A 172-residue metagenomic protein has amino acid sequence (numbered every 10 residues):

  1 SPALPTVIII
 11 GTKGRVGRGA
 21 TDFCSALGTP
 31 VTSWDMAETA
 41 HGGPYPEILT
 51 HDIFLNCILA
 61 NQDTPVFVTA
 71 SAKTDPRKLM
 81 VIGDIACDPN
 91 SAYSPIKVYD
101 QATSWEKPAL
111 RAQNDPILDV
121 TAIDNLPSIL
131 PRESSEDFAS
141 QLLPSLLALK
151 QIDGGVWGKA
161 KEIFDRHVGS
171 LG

Functional and structural regions predicted by a protein language model:
S1-I58: Glycine-rich phosphate/diphosphate-binding loop of Rossmann-like nucleotide-binding domains
P5-T6, M80-G83, L118: Residue-level recognition of the N-termini of beta-strands and the immediately preceding loop/turn
I10, G83-I85, T121: Active-site flanking residues adjacent to catalytic metal/cofactor-binding acidic residues
R15-G17, Q62, N90, S128: Short, acidic Gly/Pro/Ser/Thr-rich loop/turn segments
G17, T21, S25, D52 (+2 more regions): Predominant activation on well-ordered alpha-helical scaffold segments within soluble catalytic domains
V31-S33, I82, V120: Conserved beta-strand scaffold positions in the cores of enzyme catalytic domains, especially in NTP/NDP-utilizing
A37-N114: Rossmann-like adenosine-cofactor binding region
C87-G172: Adenosine-phosphate binding glycine-rich loop
